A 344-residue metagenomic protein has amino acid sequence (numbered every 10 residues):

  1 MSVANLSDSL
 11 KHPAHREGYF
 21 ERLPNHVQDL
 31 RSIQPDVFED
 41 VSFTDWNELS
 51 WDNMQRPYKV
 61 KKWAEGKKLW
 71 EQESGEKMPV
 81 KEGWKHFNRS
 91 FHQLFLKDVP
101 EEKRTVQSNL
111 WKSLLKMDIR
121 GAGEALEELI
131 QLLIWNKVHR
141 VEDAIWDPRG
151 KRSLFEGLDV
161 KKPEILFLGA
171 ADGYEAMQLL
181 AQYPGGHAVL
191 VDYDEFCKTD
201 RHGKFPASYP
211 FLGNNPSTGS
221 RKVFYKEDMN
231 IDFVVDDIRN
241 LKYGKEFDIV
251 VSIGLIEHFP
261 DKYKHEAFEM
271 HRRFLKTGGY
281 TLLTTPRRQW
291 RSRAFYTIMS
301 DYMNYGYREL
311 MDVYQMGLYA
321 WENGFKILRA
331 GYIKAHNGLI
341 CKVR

Functional and structural regions predicted by a protein language model:
S2-K162, A171-K242, F259, H265 (+1 more regions): Class I (Rossmann-like) S-adenosyl-L-methionine-dependent methyltransferase catalytic domain, capturing the SAM-binding
P163, D248: Conserved acidic residues
F167: Class I SAM-dependent methyltransferase core
K245: Active-site charged/polar residues at nucleotide-handling catalytic sites that mediate phosphoryl, nucleotidyl
V251: A conserved beta-strand element that flanks and buttresses the S-adenosyl-L-methionine
G254-H258: Short catalytic micro-motifs in class I SAM-dependent methyltransferases
H265-T277: A short glycine-rich, Lys/Arg-flanked "PGG" loop and its adjoining helix->strand segment in the class I
